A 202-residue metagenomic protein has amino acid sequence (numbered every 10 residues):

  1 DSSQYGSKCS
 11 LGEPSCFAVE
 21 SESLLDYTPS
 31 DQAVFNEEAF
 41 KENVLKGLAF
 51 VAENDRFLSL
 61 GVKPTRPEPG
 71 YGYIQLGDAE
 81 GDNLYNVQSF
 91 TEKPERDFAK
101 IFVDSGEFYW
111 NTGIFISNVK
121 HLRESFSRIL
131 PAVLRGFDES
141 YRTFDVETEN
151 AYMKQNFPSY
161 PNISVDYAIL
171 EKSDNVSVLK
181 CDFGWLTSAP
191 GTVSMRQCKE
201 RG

Functional and structural regions predicted by a protein language model:
D1-A79, R123-I129: Conserved beta-loop-beta/alpha segment of the NTase-like Rossmann-fold superfamily that binds/positions NTPs
Y71-G202: Catalytic core of tubulin tyrosine ligase-like
